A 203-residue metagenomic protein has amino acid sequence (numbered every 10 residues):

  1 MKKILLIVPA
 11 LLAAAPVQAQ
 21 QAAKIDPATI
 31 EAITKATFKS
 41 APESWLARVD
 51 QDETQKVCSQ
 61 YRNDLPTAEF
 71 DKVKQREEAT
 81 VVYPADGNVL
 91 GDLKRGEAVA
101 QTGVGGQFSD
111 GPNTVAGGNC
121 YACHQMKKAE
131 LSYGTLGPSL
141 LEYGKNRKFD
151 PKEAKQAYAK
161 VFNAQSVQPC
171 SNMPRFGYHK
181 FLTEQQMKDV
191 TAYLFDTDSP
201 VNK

Functional and structural regions predicted by a protein language model:
K2-K3, F181-K188, V201-K203: Short glycine/proline-enriched turn or capping motifs at secondary-structure junctions
K3, P16-G106, K160, Y193-K203: Post-cleavage N-terminal segment of exported redox proteins
I7-A13: Bacterial N-terminal signal peptides
K24-T29, A36-S40, W45, G91-R95 (+3 more regions): Extracytoplasmic electron-transfer domains, predominantly the class I c-type cytochrome c fold
P84-A85, S109, F176-H179: Generic anion/oxyanion-binding catalytic loop in active/binding sites
G106-S109, A129-Y133, P200: Secretory-pathway/luminal and periplasmic proteins that interact with or process carbohydrate-rich
F108-G118: Local sequence-structure signature of Cys/Sec-based thiol-disulfide redox active-site neighborhoods
